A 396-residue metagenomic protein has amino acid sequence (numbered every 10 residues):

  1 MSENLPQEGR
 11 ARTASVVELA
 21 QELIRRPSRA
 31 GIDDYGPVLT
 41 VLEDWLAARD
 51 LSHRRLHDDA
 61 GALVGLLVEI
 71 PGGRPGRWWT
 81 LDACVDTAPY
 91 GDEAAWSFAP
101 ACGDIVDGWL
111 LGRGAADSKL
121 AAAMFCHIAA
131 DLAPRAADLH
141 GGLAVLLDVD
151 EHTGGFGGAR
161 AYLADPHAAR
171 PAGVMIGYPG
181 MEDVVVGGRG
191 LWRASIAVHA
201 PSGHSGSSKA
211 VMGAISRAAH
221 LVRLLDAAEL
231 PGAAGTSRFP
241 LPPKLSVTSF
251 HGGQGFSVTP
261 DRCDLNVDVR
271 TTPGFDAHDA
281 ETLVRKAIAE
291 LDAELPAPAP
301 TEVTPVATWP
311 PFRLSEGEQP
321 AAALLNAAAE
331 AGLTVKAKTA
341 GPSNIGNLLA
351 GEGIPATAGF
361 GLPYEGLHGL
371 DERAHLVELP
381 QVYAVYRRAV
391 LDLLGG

Functional and structural regions predicted by a protein language model:
S2-L111, D131-L139, G346: Acidic/His- and Gly-rich active-site-bordering loop/insert found across diverse amide/peptide-bond hydrolases
S2-N4, A11, H57-D59, V186 (+1 more regions): Metal-dependent amide/peptide-bond hydrolase catalytic core, centered on the "pita-bread" metallohydrolase fold
R49, R135-L139, H167-A168, L291-A297 (+1 more regions): Short helix-capping segments at alpha-helix termini
G61, V85-T87, L146-G154, G177-E182 (+2 more regions): Acidic, glycine-rich active-site loops and adjacent beta-strand->loop/helix elements that engage anionic groups
Y90-I105, P171, V186-V198, A323-N326: Acidic-glycine-rich active-site phosphate/pyrophosphate-binding loop
V106-G108, I128-A144, R170, L225-G235 (+1 more regions): Phosphate-handling active-site elements
D107-M124, I345: Glycine/serine-rich anion-binding loops at beta->alpha junctions that coordinate negatively charged ligand groups
S118-R189: Acidic/histidine-rich catalytic neighborhood of metal-dependent amide-processing enzymes
